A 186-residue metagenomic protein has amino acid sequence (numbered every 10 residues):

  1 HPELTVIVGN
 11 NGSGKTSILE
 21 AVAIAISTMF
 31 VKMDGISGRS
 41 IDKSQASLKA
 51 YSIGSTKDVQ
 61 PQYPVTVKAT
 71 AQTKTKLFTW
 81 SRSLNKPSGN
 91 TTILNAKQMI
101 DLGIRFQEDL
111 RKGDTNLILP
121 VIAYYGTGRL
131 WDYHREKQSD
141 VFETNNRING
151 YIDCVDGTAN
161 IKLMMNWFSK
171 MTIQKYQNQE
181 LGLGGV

Functional and structural regions predicted by a protein language model:
H1-M164, Q179-G185: P-loop NTPase switch/coupling surface
K162, N166-T172: Surface-exposed, low-complexity/disordered Ser/Thr/Gly/Pro/Asn-rich loops and linkers
